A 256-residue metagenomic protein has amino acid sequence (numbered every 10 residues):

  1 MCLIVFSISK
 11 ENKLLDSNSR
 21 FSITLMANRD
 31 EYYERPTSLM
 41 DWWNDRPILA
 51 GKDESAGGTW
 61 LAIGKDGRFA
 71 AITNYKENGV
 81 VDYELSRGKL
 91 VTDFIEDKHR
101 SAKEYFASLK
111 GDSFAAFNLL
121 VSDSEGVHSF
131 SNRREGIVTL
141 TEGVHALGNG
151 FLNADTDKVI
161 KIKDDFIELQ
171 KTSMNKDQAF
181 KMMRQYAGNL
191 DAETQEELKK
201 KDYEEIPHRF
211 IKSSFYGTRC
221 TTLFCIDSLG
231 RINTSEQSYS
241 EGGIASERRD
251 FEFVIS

Functional and structural regions predicted by a protein language model:
M1-S256: N-terminal nucleophile
